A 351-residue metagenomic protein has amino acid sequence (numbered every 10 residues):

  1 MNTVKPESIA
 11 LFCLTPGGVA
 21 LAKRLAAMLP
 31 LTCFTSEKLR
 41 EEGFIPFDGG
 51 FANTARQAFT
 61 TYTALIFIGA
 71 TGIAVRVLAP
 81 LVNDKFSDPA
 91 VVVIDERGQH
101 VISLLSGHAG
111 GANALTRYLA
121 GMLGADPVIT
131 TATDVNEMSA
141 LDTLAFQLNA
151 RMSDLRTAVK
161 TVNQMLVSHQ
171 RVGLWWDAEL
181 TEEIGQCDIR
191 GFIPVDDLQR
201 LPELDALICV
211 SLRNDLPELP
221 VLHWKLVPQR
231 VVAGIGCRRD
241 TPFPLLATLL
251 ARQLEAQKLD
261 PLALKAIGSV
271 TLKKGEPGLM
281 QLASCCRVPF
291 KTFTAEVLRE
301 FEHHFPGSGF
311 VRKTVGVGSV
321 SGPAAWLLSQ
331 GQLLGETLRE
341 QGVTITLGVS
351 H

Functional and structural regions predicted by a protein language model:
M1-K38, L334-V343, L347-S350: N-terminal basic/disordered segments at the start of proteins
L14, G18-R24, P30-L31, L39 (+7 more regions): Conserved mixed alpha/beta catalytic, RNA-binding, or beta-rich assembly cores of soluble enzyme, regulatory
C33-Q57, E276-P277, F301-G307: N-terminal beta-loop-helix "entrance" segment that forms/cooperates in small-molecule cofactor or anionic ligand
C33-S36, F67-G69, V93-I94, P127-T131 (+4 more regions): General beta-strand structural signal in soluble alpha/beta enzymes
D48-G72, A283-F290: Short, structured active-site "lid" loops
F67-V75, P80-N83: N-terminal glycine-rich "phosphate-gripper" loop used for MgATP/nucleotide binding and carboxylate activation
L204-E218, H223-L226, A324-H351: C-terminal edge-of-domain segments
L262-P323, S329-L333, R339-V343: C-terminal non-catalytic interaction/assembly regions of soluble proteins
